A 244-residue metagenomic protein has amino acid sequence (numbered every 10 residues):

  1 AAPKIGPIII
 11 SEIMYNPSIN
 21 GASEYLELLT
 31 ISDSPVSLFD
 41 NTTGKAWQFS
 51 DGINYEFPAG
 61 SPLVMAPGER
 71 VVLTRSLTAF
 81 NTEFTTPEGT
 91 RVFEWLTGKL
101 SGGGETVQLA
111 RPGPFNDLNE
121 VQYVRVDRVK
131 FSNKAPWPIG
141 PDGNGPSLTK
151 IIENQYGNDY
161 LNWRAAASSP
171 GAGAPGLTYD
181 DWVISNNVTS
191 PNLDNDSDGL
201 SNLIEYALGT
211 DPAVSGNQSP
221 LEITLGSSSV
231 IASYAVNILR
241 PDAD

Functional and structural regions predicted by a protein language model:
A1-L161, A165-S168, A172-D180, V214: Activation on beta-sandwich/Ig-like modules and their edge loops
S169-D244: Short, composition-biased motifs enriched in small/polar/acidic residues
